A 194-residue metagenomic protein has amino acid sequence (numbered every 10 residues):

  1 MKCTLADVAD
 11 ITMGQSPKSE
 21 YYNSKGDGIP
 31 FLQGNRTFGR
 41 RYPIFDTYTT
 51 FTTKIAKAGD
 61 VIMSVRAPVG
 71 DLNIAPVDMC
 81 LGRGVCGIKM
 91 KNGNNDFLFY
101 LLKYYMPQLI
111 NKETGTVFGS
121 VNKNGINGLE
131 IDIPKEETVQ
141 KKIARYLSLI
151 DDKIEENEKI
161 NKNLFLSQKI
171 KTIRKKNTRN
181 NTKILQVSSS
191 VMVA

Functional and structural regions predicted by a protein language model:
M1-Q15, G128, D132-E137, K141-K142 (+1 more regions): Non-catalytic DNA-recognition/assembly elements of restriction-modification systems
K2-I131, K183-A194: DNA target-recognition domains and sequence-specific DNA-contacting regions of bacterial/archaeal
L102, M106, L147, Q168: Short amphipathic alpha-helical/adjacent loop interface patches that line ligand and macromolecule-binding sites
